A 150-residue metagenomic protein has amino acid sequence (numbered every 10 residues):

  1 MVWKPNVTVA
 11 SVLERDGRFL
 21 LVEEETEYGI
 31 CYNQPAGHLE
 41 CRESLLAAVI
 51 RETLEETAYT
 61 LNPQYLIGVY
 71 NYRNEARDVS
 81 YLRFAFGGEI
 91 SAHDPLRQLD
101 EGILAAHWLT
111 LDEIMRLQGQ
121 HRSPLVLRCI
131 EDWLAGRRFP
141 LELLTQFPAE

Functional and structural regions predicted by a protein language model:
M1-L20: Conserved N-terminal beta-strand and adjoining loop/helix that marks the start of the Nudix/MutT-like hydrolase domain
W3, G29, Y70-N74: Short, solvent-exposed loop/turn segments at secondary-structure junctions
K4, S11, C31, A106-H107: A residue-level structural signature of the nucleotidyltransferase/glycosyltransferase Rossmann-like core
N6, E14, Q34, L61 (+1 more regions): Short connector loops at helix/strand junctions that flank enzyme active sites, especially segments positioning acidic
R15-E55: Conserved Nudix-box catalytic region and its N-terminal flanking loop in Nudix hydrolases and closely related
L39-N62, Y72-L125, Q146-A149: Unchanged
Q64-G68: Conserved S-adenosyl-L-methionine
R128-E150: Charged phosphate-binding loop/patch that engages nucleotide di/tri-phosphates or the phosphate backbone of nucleic
